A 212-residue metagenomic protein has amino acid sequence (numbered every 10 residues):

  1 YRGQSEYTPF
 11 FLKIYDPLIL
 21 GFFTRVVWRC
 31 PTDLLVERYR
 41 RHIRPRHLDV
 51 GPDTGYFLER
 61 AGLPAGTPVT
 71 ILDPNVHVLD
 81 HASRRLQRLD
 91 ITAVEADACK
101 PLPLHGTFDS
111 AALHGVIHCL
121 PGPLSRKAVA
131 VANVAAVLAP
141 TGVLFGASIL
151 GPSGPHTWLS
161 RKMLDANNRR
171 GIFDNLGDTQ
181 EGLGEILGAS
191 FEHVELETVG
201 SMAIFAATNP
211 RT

Functional and structural regions predicted by a protein language model:
Y1-H42, Y56, P152: Conserved class I S-adenosyl-L-methionine
R46-P101: Class I SAM-dependent methyltransferase SAM/SAH-binding core
A61, N133-V134: Class I S-adenosylmethionine-dependent transferase superfamily signal
A112-G115: A conserved beta-strand element that flanks and buttresses the S-adenosyl-L-methionine
L120-N133: A short, conserved alpha-helix within the catalytic core of class I
L138-L144: Short glycine-dipeptide loop
F145-L196: C-terminal alpha-helical "lid/dimerization" subdomain adjacent to the S-adenosyl-L-methionine
S190-T212: Core SAM-dependent methyltransferase catalytic element
